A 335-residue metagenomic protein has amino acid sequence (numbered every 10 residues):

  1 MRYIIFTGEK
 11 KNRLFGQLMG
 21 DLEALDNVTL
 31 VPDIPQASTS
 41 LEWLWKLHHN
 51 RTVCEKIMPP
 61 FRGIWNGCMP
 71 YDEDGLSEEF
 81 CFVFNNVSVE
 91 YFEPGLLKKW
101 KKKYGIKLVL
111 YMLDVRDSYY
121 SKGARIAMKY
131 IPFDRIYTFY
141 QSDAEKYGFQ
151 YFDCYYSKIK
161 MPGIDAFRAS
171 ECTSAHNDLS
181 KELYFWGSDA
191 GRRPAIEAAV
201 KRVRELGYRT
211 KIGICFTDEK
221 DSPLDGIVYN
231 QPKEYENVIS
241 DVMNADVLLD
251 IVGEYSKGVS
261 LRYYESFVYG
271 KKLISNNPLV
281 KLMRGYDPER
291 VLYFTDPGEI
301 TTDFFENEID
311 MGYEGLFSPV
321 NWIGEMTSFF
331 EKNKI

Functional and structural regions predicted by a protein language model:
M1-Y119, G123-I126, V280, F329-I335: N-terminal pre-catalytic "stem/leader" segment of glycosyltransferase-like enzymes
N12, Y137-E145, I214-K220, N276-K281: Short, polar loop motifs at secondary-structure junctions
G16, G20-E23, D221-Q231, Y235-N333: Catalytic binding pocket for nucleotide-activated donors in carbohydrate/polymer assembly enzymes
L25-V31, W43-N50, F133-R135, K146-K160 (+2 more regions): Active-site regions of enzymes building and remodeling cell-envelope glycoconjugates
D72, E197-D218: A conserved nucleotide-sugar
D74, A127-Y130, S240-D241: Structural alpha-helical scaffold elements that stabilize or flank donor/cofactor-binding regions in carbohydrate
S77-E79, P132, M243-N244: Alpha-helix C-terminal capping/helix-to-coil transition sites in glycosyltransferase folds
G95-R204: Catalytic core of nucleotide-activated saccharide and alditol-phosphate transferases
